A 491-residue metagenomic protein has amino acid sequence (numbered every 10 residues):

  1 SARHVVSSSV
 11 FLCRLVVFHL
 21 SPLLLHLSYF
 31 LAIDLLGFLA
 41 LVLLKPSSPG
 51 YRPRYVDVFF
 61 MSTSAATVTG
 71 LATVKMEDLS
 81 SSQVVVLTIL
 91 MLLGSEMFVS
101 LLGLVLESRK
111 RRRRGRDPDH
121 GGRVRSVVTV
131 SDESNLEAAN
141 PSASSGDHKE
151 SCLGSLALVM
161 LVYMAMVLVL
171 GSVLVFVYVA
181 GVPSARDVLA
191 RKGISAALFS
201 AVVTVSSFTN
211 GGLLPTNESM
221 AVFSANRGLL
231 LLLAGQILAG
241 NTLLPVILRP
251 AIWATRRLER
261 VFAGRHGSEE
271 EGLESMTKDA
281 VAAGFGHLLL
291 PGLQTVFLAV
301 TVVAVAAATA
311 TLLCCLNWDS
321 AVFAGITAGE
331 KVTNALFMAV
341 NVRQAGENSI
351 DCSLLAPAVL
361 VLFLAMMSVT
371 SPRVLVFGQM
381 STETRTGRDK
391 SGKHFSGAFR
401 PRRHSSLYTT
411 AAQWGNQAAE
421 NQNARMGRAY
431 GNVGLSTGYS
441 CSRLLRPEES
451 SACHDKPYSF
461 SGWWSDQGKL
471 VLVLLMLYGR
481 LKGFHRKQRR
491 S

Functional and structural regions predicted by a protein language model:
S1-S491: Membrane-proximal intracellular helices of multi-pass ion channels
